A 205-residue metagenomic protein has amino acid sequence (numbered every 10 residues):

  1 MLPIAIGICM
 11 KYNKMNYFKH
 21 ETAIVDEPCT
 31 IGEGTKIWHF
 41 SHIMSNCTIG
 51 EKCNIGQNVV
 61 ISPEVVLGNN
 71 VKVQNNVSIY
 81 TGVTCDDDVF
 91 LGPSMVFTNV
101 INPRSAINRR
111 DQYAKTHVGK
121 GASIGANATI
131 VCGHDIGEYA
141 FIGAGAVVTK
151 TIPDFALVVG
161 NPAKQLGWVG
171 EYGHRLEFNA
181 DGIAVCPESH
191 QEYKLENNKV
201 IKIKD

Functional and structural regions predicted by a protein language model:
M15-E21, E27-C29, K36-D135, G167: Flexible, glycine/small-residue-enriched loop-and-beta-strand segment within the central core of proteins
N54, S123, F141, L157-V159: Short-chain dehydrogenase/reductase
D154-G160, V169-F178: Short, intrinsically disordered, charge-biased short linear motifs at domain edges
Q165-W168, A184: Cys/His-enriched microdomains
G170, C186-S189: Short cysteine-rich clusters marking metal-coordination/redox-active sites
F178-N179, K194-E196: Short, non-ligating residues that shape and space the ligands of small metal-coordination modules and catalytic
